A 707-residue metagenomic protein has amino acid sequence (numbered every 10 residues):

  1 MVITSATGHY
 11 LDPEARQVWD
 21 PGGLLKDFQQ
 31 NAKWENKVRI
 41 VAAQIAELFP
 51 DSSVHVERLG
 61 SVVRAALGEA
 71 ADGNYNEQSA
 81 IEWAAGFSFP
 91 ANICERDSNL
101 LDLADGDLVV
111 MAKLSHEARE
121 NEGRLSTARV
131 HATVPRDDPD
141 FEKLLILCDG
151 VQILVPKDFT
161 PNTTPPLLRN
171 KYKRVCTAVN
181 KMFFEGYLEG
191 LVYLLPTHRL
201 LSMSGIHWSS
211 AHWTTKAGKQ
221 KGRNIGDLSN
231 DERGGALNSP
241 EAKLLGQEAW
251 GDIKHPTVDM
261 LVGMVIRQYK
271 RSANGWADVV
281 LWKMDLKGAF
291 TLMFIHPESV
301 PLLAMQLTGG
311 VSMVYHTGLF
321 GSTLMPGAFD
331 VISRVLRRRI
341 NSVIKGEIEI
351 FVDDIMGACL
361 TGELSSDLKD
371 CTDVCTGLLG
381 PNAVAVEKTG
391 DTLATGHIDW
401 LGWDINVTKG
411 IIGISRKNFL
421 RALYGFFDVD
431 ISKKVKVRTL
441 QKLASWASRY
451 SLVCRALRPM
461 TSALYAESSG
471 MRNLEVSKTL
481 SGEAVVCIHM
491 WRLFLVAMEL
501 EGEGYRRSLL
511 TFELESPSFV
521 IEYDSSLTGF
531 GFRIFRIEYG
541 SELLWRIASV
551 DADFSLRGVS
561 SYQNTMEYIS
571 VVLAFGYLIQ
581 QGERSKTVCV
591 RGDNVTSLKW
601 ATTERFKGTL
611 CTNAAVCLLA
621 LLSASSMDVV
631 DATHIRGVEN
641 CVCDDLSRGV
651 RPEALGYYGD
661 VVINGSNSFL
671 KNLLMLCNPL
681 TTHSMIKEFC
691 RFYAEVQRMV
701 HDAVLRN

Functional and structural regions predicted by a protein language model:
A43, S52, V56-A249, I253 (+1 more regions): Reverse-transcribing Pol proteins
P166-D330, L420-S468: Catalytic-core region of right-hand nucleic acid polymerases
K254-V258, E347-E349, G357-V429, L440-L443 (+3 more regions): Polymerase palm active-site segment centered on the conserved acidic dipeptide of motif C
K283-K287, L319-G321, V343-G362, A394-D404 (+2 more regions): Catalytic palm active-site di-aspartate
G310-V335, E538-I569, Y577, T596-T609: A short, polar/acidic, helix/strand-boundary loop motif
P326-C371, A574-G592: Active-site palm subdomain of RNA-directed nucleic acid polymerases
A394-L510: C-terminal reverse transcriptase regions that engage the nucleic-acid substrate
T439-K442, S448, Y577-N707: RNase H-like nuclease module associated with reverse transcription
